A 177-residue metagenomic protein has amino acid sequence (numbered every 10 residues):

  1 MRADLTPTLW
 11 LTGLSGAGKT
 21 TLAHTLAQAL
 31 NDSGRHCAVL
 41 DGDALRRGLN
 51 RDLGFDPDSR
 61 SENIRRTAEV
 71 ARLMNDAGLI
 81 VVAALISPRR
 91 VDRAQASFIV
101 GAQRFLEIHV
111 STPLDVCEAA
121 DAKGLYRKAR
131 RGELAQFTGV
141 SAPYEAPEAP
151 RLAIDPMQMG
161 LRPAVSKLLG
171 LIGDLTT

Functional and structural regions predicted by a protein language model:
M1-T6: Phosphate-binding P-loop
L11: Hydrophobic anchor at the beta1->P-loop junction of P-loop NTPases
S15: The conserved Walker
K19: Conserved lysine of the Walker
H24-R72, D76: Conserved substrate/cofactor phosphate-moiety recognition/catalytic segment in nucleotide-dependent phosphotransferases
V39, F105-H109, R151-A153: Conserved beta-strand scaffold positions in the cores of enzyme catalytic domains, especially in NTP/NDP-utilizing
G48-F55, S59, A71-R130, Q136: ATP-dependent NMP and nucleoside kinases share a basic, alpha-helical "lid"
S111-K167, L175-T176: Small-molecule kinase domains that catalyze NTP-dependent phosphoryl transfer to phosphate-bearing small molecules
